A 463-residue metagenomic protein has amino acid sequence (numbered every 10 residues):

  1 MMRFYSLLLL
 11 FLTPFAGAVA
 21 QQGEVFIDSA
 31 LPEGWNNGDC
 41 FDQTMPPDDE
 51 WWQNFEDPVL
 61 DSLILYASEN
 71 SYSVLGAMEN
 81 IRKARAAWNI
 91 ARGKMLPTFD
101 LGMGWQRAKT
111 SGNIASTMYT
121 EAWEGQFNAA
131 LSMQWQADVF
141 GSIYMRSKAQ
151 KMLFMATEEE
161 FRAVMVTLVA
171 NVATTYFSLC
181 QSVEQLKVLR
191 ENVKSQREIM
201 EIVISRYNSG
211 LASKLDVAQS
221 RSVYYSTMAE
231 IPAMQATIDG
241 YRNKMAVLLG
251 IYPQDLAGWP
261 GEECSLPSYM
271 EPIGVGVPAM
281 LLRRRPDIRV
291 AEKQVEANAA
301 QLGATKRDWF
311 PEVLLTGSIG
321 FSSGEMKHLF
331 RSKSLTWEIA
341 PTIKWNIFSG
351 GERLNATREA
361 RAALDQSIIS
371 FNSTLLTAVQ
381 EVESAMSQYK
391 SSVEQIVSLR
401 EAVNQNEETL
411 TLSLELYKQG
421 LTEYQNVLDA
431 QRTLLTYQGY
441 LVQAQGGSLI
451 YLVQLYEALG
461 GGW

Functional and structural regions predicted by a protein language model:
M1-E69, K151, Q235-R283, E325 (+1 more regions): Terminal intrinsically disordered/low-complexity segments used for targeting and assembly
V25, R197, S226-Q254, T305 (+1 more regions): Short segments within alpha-helical structural elements
F26-D28, N37-E56, L65, M103-S132 (+3 more regions): Small/polar, glycine/serine/threonine/aspartate-rich low-complexity segments that form flexible
D28, I143, M152, E159-V277 (+5 more regions): Periplasmic alpha-helical coiled-coil/stalk elements that build and connect Gram-negative outer-membrane
L60-S62, K83, Q126-N128, T174 (+4 more regions): Transmembrane beta-barrel architecture of outer-membrane proteins
L75-G76, R92-G93, A137-M165, L215 (+7 more regions): Sec/SRP-type N-terminal targeting helices
E79, K83-A87: Membrane-embedded segments
